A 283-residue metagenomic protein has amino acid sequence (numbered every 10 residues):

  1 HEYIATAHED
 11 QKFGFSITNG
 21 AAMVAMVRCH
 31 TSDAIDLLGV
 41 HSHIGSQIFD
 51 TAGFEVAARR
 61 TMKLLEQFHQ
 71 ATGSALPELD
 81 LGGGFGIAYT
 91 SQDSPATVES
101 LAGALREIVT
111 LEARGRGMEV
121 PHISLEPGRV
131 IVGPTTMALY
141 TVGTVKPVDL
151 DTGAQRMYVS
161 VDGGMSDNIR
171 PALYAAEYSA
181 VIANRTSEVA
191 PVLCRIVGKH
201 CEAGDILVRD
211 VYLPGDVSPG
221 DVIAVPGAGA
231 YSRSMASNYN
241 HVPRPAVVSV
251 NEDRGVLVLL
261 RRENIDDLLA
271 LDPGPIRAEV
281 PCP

Functional and structural regions predicted by a protein language model:
H1-A7, D50-F54, Y89-S94, P134-A138 (+2 more regions): Short acidic, glycine/serine/threonine-rich loops at helix termini
H1-E78, I87, I108, A113 (+1 more regions): Active-site-proximal beta-alpha core segment in soluble small-molecule metabolic enzymes
E2-I4, S94-A102, H241-R244, V248: C-terminal helical cap(s) of enzyme catalytic domains, especially alpha/beta-barrels
N19, I44-S46, F85-I87, R129-I131 (+2 more regions): Active-site-proximal loop/turn and secondary-structure-junction residues that shape catalytic pockets, frequently
D50-K63, S94-G103, M137-G143, V280-P283: Short, electropositive alpha-helical surface patch
L76, F85, Y89-A96: A generic structured-segment signal
A104, T110, M118-P283: Charged (often Lys/Glu-rich) extended helix/loop segments that serve as interaction or gating elements
